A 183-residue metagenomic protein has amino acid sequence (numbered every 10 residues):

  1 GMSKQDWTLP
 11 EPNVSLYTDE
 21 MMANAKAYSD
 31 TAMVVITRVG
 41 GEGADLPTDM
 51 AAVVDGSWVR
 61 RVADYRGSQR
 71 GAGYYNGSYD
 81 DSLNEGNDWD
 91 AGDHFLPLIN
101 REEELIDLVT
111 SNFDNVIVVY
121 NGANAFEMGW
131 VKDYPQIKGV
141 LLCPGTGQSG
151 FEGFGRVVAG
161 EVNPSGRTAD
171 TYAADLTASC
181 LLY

Functional and structural regions predicted by a protein language model:
G1-L182: C-terminal non-catalytic regions of proteins with extracellular/luminal or membrane-system context
